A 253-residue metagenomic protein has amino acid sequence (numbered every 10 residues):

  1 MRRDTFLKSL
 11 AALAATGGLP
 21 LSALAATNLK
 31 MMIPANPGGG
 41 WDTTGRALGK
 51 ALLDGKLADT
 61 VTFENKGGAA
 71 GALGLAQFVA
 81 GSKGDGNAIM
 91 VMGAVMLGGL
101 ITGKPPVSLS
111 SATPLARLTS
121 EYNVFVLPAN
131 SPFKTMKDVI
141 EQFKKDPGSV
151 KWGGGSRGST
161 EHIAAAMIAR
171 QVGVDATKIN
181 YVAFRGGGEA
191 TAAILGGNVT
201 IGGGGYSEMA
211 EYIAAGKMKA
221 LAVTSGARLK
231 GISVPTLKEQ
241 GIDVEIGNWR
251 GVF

Functional and structural regions predicted by a protein language model:
T5-L24: N-terminal export signals
L24-S111, V174-G203: N-terminal (or domain-start) structured segment
G49-L53, A169, I213: Conserved hydrophobic residues forming the short capping helix/wall of the S-adenosyl-L-methionine
Q77-A88, L100-E189, L237, I242 (+1 more regions): Hinge/capping helix and adjacent helix->loop/strand transition within the periplasmic-binding protein
V91, G154, A222-V223: Short beta-strand segments
A94-M96, S120, N130, S207 (+1 more regions): Solvent-exposed coil/turn segments that connect beta secondary-structure elements in extracytoplasmic/periplasmic
E208-F253: C-terminal lobe and pocket-closing loops of periplasmic/extracytoplasmic Venus-flytrap solute-binding proteins
